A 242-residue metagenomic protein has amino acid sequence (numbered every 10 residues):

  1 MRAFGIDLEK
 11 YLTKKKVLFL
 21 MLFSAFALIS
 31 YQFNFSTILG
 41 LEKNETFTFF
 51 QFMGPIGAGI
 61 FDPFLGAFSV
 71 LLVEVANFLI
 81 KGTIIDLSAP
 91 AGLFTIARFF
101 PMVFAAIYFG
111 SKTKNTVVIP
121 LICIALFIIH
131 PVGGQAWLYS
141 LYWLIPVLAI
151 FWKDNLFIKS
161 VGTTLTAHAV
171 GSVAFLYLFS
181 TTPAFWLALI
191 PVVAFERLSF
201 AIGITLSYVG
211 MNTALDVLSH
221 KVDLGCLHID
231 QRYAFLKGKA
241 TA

Functional and structural regions predicted by a protein language model:
R2-A97: Hydrophobic transmembrane alpha-helices
R2-F33, L93-S160, T164-A167, T205-D230: Short helix-perturbing small/polar motifs within transmembrane alpha-helices
F33-T37, I128-G133, L176-A184: Juxtamembrane "helix-exit" motif on the non-cytosolic side of transmembrane helices
T46-G54, P90-R98, G134-L141, P191-I202: Alpha-helical transmembrane segments of polytopic membrane proteins
P55, F78-G82, M102, S172 (+1 more regions): Hydrophobic transmembrane alpha-helices of multi-pass small-molecule transporters
F64-V70, V117-I119, I158-K159, I190: Membrane-interface alpha-helices at helix entry/exit sites of multi-pass transporters
K159-V209: C-terminal transmembrane helix-loop-helix hairpin of multi-pass membrane proteins
I229-A242: Long, low-complexity, intrinsically disordered cytosolic termini of multi-pass membrane proteins
